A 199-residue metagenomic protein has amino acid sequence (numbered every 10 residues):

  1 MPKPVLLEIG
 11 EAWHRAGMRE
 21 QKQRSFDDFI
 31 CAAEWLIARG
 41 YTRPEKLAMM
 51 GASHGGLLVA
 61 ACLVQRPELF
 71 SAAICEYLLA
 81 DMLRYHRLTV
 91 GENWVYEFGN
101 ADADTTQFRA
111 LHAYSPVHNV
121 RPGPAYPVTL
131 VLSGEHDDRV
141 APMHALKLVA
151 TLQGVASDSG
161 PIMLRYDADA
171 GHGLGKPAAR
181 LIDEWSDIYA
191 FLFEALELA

Functional and structural regions predicted by a protein language model:
K3-A199: Active-site-proximal cap/loop segments of hydrolase catalytic domains
